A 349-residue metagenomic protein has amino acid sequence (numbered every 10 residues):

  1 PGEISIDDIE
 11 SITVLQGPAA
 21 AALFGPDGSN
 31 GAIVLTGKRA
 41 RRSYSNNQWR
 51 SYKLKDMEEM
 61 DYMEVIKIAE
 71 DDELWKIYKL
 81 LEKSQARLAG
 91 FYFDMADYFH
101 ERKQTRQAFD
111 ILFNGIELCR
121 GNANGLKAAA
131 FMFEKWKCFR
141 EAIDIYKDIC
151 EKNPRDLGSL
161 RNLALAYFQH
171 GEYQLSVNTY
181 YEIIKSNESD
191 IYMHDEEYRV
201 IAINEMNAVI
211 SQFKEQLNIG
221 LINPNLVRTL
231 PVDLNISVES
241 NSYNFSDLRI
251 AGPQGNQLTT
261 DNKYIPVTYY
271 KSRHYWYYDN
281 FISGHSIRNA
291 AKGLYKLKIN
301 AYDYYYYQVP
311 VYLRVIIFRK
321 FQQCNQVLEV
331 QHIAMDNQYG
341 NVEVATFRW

Functional and structural regions predicted by a protein language model:
P1-Q48: Short, small/polar-rich motifs associated with maturation and membrane association, primarily at protein termini
L54-D56, Q85-Y92, C119-L126, R155-L160 (+2 more regions): Generic helix N-cap/helix-start motif at coil->alpha-helix transitions
Y98-F99, F133, Y167, I210: Residue at a conserved register position within TPR or TPR-like alpha-solenoid repeats
E151, F168, E172-Y192, I203-I210: TPR/TPR-like (Sel1-like) alpha-helical repeat modules
V209-W349: Intrinsic-disorder/low-complexity signal
